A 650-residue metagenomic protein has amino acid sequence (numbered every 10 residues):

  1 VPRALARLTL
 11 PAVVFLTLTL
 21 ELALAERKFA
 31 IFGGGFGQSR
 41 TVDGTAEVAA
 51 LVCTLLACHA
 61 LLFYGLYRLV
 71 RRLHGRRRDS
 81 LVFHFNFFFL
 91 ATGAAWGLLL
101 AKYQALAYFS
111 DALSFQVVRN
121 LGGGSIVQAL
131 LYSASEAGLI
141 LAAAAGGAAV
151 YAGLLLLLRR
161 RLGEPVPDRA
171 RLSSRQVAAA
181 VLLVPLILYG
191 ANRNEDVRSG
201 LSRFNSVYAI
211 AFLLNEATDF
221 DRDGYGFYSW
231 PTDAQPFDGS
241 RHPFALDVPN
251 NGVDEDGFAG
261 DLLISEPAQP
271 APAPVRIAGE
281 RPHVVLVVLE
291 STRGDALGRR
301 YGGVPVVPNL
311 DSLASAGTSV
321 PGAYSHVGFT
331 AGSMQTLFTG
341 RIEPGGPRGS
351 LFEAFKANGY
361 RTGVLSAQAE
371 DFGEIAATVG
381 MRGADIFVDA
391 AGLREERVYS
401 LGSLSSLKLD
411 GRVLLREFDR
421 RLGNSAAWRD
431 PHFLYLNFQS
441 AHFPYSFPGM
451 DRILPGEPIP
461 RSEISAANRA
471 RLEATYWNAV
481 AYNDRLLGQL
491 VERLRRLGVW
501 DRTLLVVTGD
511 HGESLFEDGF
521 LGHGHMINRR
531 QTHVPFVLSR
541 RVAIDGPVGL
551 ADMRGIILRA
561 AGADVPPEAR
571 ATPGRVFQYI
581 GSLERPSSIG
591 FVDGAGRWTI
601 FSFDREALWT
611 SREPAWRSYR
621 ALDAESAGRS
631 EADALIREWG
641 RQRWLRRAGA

Functional and structural regions predicted by a protein language model:
V1-V207: Transmembrane and membrane-interface helices of multi-pass, inner-membrane envelope-modifying transferases
L90-G93, G97-F109, L113, V117-A129 (+4 more regions): C-terminal accessory region downstream of the catalytic core in glycan-modifying enzymes
N194-R276, V327: Extracellular calcium-associated, cysteine-rich motifs in secreted modular proteins
F212, Q269-V287, S291-P458: Active-site-proximal alpha/beta segments of enzymes that process anionic O-linked groups
A271-R276, P305, R495-S539, Y579: Histidine-centered active-site microenvironments of extracellular/periplasmic hydrolases and transferases
H326, T330-F338, E463-I464, V491 (+1 more regions): Substrate-binding rim/cap in mid-to-C-terminal beta-strand-loop elements of soluble/periplasmic
L409-A426, P458-T503, A560, I636-G649: A long, amphipathic alpha-helix that forms part of the scaffold/cap immediately adjacent to metal-dependent active
E513-E517, L558-P614: C-terminal cap/loop subdomain of S1 sulfatases and analogous C-terminal strand-loop tails that border
